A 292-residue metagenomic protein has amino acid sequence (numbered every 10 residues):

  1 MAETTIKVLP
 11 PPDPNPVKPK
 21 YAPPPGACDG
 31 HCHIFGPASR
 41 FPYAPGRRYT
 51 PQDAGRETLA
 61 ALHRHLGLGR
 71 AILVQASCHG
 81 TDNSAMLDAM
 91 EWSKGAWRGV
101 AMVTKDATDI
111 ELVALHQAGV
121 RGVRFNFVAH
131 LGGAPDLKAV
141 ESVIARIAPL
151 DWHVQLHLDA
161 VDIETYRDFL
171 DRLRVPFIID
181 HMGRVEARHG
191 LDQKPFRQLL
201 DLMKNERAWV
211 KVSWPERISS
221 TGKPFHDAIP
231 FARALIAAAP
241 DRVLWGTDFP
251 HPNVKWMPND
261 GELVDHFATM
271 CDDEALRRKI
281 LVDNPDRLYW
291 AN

Functional and structural regions predicted by a protein language model:
A2-G26, D53-R70, P240-R242, K255-N292: Mid-to-C-terminal alpha-helical segments outside catalytic/metal-binding sites
E3-N15, H79-V161, D168, W209-I218: Active-site gating/metal-coordination segments in enzymes
E3-V8, D136-W245: Catalytic pocket-lining loop regions of alpha/beta-barrel enzymes, especially the amidohydrolase/enolase/GH5 lineages
C28, C32-I34, V143, P252 (+1 more regions): A generic "structured core" feature
C28-C32, A71-V74, W97-A101, V123-F125 (+4 more regions): Hydrophobic faces of well-ordered beta-strands that scaffold small-molecule active sites in alpha/beta enzyme cores
H31, H63, M86, L115 (+8 more regions): Conserved, mostly hydrophobic/aromatic
P42-D53, R70-V74, H116, V120-P135 (+1 more regions): Glycine-rich phosphate-binding "P-loop"
P45-S93: Alpha-helical scaffold segments that flank or form the walls of functional sites
